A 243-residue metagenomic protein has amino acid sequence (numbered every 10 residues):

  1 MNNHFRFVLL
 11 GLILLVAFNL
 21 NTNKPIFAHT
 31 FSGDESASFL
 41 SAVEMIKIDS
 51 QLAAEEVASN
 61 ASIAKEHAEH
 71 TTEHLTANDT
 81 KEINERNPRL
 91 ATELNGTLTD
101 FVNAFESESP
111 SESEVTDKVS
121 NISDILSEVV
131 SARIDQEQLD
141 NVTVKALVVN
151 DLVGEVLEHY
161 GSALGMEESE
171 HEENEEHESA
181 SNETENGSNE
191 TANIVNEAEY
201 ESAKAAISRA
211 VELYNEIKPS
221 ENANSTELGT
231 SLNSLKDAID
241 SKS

Functional and structural regions predicted by a protein language model:
M1, A17-N21, A180, T184-G187: Intrinsically disordered, low-complexity peptide-like regions
N3-I26: Sec-dependent N-terminal signal peptides of Gram-positive bacterial secreted proteins and lipoproteins
I26-S243: Mature extracytoplasmic or organellar-lumen-exposed domains after removal of signal/transit peptides
